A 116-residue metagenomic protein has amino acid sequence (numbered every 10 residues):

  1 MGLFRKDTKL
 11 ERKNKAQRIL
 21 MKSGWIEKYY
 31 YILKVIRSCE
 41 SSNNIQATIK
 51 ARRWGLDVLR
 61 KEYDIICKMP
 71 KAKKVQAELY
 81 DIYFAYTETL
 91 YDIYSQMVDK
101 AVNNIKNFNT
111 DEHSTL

Functional and structural regions predicted by a protein language model:
M1-F4, I26: Short, aromatic- and cysteine-enriched interfacial helices/patches that mediate contacts at lipid membranes
T8-S41: Short terminal alpha-helical segments
Y31, S41, K71, N103 (+1 more regions): Intrinsic disorder/low-complexity segments
I36-N43, I66, P70: Secondary-structure edge/capping motif, primarily at the C-terminal ends of alpha-helices and the immediately following
T48-F84, E88: Acidic, low-complexity, intrinsically disordered interaction modules
L79-L116: Amphipathic alpha-helical binding modules
